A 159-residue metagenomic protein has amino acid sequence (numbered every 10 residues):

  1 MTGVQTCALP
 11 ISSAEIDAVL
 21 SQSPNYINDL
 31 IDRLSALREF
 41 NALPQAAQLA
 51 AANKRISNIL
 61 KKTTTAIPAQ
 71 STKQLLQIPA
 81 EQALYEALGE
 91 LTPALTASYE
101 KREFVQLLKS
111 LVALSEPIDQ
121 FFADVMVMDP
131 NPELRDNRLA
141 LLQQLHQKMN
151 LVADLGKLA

Functional and structural regions predicted by a protein language model:
M1, Q5-A159: Amphipathic alpha-helical "coupling" segments that flank catalytic cores
